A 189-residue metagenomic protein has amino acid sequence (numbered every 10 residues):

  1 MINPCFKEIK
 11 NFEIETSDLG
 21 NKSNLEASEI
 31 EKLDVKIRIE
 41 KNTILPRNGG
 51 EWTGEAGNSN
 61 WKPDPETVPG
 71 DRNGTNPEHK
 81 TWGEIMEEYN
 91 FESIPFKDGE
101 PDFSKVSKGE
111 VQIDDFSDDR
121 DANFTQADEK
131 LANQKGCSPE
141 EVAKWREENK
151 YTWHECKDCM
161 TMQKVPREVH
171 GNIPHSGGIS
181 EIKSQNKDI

Functional and structural regions predicted by a protein language model:
M1-T152, C156-I189: Nuclease and nuclease-like effector domains acting on nucleic acids or nucleotide cofactors
